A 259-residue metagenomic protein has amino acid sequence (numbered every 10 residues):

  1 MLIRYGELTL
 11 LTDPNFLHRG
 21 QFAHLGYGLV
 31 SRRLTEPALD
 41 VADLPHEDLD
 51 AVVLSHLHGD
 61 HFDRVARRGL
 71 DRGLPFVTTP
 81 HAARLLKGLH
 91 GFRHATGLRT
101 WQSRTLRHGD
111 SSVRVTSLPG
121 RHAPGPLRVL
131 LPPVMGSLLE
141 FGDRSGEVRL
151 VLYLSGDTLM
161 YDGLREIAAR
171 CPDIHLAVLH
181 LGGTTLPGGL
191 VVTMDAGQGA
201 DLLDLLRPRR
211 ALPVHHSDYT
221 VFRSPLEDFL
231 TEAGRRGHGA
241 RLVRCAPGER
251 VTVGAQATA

Functional and structural regions predicted by a protein language model:
M1-R4: N-terminal pre-catalytic "stem/leader" segment of glycosyltransferase-like enzymes
L8-T9, R72-P75, G91-F92, L206-R210 (+1 more regions): A short helix->loop->beta-strand "cap" motif at the edges of active sites that frequently abuts
L8-V53, L57, R64-G69, G125-R128 (+1 more regions): Pre-active-site segment of Zn-dependent metallo-hydrolases
L11-D13, D48-D60, V77-P80, L152-T158 (+3 more regions): Active-site neighborhood of phospho(di)ester-bond hydrolases with catalytic His/Asp-centered motifs
T12, P75-T78, R93-W101, I174-H180: Short hydrophobic/aromatic-enriched beta-strand-loop microsegments
R33, H81, L159-E249: Cap/insert and terminal regions of metallo-dependent hydrolase folds
D63-R72, G88, V221-T231: Metal-dependent catalytic neighborhoods of phosphoester/phosphodiester hydrolases
T78-R149, E232-A255: Metallo-beta-lactamase
